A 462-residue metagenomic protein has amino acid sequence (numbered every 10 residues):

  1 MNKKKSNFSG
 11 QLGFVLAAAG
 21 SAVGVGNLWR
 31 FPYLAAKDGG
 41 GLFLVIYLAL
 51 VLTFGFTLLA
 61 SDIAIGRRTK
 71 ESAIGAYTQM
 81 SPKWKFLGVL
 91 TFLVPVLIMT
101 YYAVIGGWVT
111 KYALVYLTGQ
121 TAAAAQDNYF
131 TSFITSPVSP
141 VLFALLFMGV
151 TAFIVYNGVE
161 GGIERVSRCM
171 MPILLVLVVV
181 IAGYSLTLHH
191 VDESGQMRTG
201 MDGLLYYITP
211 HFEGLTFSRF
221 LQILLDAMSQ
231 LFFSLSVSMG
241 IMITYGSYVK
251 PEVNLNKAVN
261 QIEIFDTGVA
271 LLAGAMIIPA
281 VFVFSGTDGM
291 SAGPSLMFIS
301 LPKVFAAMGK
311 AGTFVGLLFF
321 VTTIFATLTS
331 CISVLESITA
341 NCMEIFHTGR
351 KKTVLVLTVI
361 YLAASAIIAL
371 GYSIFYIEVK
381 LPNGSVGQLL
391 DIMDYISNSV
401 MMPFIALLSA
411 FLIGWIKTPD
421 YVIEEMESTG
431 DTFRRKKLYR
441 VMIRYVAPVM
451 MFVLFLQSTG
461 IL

Functional and structural regions predicted by a protein language model:
M1-N2, G106-T135, G246-E252, K257 (+5 more regions): Helix-loop-helix connectors at the membrane interface of multi-pass transporters/channels
M1-W29, L58-I63, R67-Q79, K85-F86 (+2 more regions): Membrane-interface "cap" regions at the ends of multi-pass membrane proteins
N2-F8, L12, R168-L328, I332 (+1 more regions): Membrane-embedded translocation segments of transport machinery
N2-K5, L34-D38, E71-L90, A103-G162 (+5 more regions): Inter-helical loop and helix-membrane interface segments of multi-pass membrane transporters/permeases
G10-L48, I241, K257-N260, I264-T267: Transmembrane helix-boundary motif of multi-pass solute transporters/channels
L34-D38, A64, Q79-M80, F86-P95 (+4 more regions): Membrane-water interface regions at transmembrane-helix termini and the short interhelical loops of multi-pass membrane
T327-S333, V354-I368, Y372, D391-E425: Hydrophobic alpha-helical segments of multi-pass membrane transport proteins
N383-G414, T432-L462: A generic transmembrane alpha-helix motif of multi-pass inner-membrane proteins
